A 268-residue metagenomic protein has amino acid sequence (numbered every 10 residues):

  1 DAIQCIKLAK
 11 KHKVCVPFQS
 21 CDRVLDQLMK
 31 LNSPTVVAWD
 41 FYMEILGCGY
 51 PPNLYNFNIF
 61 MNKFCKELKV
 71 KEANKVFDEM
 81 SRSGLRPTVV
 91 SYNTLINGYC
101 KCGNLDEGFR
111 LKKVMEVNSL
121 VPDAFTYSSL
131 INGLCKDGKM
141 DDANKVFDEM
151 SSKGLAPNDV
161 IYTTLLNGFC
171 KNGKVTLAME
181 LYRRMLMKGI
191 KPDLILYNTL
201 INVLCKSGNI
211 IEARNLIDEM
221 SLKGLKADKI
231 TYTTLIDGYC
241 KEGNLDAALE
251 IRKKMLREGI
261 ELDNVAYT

Functional and structural regions predicted by a protein language model:
D1-A2, H12: N-terminal intrinsically disordered, low-complexity regulatory domains of eukaryotic DNA/chromatin-associated proteins
A2, P17-D22, D26, T35-A38 (+22 more regions): Pentatricopeptide repeat
L8-K11, D26, K30, E44 (+1 more regions): Positions within ordered alpha-helical repeat solenoids
